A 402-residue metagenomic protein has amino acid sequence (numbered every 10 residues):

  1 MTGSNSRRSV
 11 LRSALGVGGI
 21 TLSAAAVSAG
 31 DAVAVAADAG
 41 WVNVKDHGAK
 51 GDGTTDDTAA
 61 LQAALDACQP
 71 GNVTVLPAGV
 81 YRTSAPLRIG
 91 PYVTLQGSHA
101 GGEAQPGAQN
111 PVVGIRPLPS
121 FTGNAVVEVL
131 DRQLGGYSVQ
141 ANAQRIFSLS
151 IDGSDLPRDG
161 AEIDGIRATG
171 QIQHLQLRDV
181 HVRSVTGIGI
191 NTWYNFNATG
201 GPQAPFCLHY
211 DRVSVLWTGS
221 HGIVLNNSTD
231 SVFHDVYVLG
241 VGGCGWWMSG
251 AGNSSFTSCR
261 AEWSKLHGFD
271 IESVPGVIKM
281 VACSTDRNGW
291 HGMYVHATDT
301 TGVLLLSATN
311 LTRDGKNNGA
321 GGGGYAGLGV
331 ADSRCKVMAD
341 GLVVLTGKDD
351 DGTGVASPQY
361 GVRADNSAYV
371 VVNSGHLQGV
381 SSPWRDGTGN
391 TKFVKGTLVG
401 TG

Functional and structural regions predicted by a protein language model:
T2-S4, S9-D31: N-terminal export signals
A36-A37: Low-complexity, acidic Ser/Thr/Pro-rich repeat tracts that form intrinsically disordered stalk/linker regions of very
V44-P77: Acidic Gly/Asp/Thr-rich repetitive segments characteristic of extracellular carbohydrate-active and adhesion proteins
P70-F121, I151: N-terminal extracellular ligand-recognition/capping segment immediately after the signal peptide
N72, S84-P86, A104-A108, S120-N124 (+10 more regions): Short glycine/acidic-rich loop motifs that flank beta-strands on beta-rich extracellular proteins
Y92, N142-G153, Q173-S184, P202-H221 (+7 more regions): Right-handed parallel beta-helix
T94-S98, A125-V185: Parallel beta-helix/beta-solenoid
G135-S138, N197-Q203, G352-G354: Intrinsically disordered, low-complexity Ser/Thr- and acidic-rich flexible linkers and loops, especially at boundaries
